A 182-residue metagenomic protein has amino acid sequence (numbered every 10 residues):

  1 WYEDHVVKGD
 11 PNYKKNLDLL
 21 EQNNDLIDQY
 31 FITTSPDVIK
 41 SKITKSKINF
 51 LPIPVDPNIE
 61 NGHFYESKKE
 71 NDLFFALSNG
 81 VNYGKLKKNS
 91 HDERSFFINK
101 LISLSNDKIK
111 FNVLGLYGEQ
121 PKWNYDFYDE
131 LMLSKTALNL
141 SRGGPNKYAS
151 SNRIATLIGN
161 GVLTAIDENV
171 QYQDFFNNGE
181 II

Functional and structural regions predicted by a protein language model:
W1-V7: Active-site proximal beta-strand in glycosyltransferases
G9-N178: Nucleotide-sugar donor-binding catalytic core of glycosyltransferases
I181-I182: Short acidic-hydrophobic, aromatic-tinged amphipathic segments that line or gate anion-handling sites
